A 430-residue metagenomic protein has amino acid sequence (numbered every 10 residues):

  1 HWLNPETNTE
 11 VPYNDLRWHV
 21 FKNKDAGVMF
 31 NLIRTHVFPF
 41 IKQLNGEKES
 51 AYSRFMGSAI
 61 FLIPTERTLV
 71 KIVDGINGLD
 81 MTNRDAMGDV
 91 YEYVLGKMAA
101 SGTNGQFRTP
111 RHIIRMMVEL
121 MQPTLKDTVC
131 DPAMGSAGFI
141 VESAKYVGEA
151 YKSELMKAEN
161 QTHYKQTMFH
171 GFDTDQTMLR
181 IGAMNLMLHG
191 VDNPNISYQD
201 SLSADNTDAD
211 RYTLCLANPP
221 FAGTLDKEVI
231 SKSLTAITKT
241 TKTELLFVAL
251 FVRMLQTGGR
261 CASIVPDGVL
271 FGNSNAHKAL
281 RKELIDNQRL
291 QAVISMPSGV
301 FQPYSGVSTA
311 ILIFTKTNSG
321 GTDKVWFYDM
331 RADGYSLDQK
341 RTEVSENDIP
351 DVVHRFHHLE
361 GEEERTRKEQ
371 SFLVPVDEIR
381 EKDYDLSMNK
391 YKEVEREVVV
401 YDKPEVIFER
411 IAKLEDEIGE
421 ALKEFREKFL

Functional and structural regions predicted by a protein language model:
H1-L125, N195-S203, S295-G299, T322-R331 (+2 more regions): Non-catalytic, mostly N-terminal accessory regions of nucleic-acid modification and defense proteins
T103-A217, A222-D226, S233, T241 (+4 more regions): Conserved S-adenosyl-L-methionine
H163, M254-T257, I285-Q288, P303-S308 (+4 more regions): A structural signal for short secondary-structure junctions
T167-H170, Q199, S231-A236, M296-P297 (+1 more regions): Short beta-alpha connecting loops at secondary-structure transitions that line or flank enzyme active sites
T174-I181, T240-F314: Conserved Class I SAM-dependent methyltransferase catalytic core
A236-I237, K423: Charged/polar positions within long, soluble alpha-helices
R289-L290, Q302-V352: C-terminal, active-site-flanking charged/polar segments
